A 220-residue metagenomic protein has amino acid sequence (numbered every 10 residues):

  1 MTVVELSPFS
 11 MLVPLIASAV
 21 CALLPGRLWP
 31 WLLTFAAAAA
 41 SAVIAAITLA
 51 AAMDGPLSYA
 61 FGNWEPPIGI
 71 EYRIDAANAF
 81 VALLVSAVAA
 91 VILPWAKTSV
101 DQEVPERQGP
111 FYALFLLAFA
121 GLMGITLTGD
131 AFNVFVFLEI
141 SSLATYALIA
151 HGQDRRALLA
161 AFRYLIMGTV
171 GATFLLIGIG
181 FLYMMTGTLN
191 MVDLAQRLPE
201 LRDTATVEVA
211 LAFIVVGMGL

Functional and structural regions predicted by a protein language model:
M1-P8, I16-A113, V192-Q196: Transmembrane helix-loop-helix hairpins at membrane boundaries of multipass inner-membrane proteins
V3-E5, I16, W64-P66, F119-G121 (+2 more regions): Short hydrophobic "helix-edge" motifs at membrane interfaces and signal-peptide entry regions
S10-V13, A17-V20, V81, V88 (+7 more regions): Hydrophobic residues within membrane-embedded alpha-helical segments of Major Facilitator Superfamily
A22, A50-A51, A150-H151, M184-M185: Transmembrane helix-loop junction
G26-R27, H151-L158, T186-L189: Juxtamembrane helix-boundary/capping and inter-helix hinge elements in multi-pass membrane proteins
A36-A50, F132-V136, T169-F181: Alpha-helical transmembrane segments of integral membrane proteins, especially early/N-terminal helices
A51-G69, I140, F174-L220: Juxtamembrane/interfacial segments at transmembrane-helix boundaries in multi-pass membrane proteins
A60-G69, I74-T173, R202-A205: Internal transmembrane alpha-helices of multipass membrane proteins
